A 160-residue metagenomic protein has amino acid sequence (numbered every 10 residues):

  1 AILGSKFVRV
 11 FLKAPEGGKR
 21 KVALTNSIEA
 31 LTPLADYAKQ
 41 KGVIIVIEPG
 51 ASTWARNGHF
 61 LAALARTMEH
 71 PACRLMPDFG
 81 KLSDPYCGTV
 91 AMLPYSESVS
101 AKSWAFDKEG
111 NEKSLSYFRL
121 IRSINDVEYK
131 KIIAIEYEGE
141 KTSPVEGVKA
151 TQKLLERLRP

Functional and structural regions predicted by a protein language model:
A1-P77: Active-site acidic/histidine proton-transfer and metal-coordination neighborhood in alpha/beta enzyme cores
G4, W54-P160: Histidine-acidic metal/acid-base catalytic patches
